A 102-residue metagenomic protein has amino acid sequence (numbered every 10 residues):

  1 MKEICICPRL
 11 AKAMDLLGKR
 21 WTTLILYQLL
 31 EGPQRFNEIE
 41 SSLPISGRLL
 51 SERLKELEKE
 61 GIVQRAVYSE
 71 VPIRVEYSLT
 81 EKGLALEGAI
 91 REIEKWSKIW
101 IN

Functional and structural regions predicted by a protein language model:
M1-I4, K12, K98-N102: HhH-family (HhH-GPD) DNA N-glycosylase catalytic core used in base-excision repair
I4-L49, V67-E76: N-terminal helix-turn-helix DNA-binding core of bacterial DNA-binding proteins
T23, E60, A89-I101: Alpha-helical linker/hinge and terminal dimerization helices associated with HTH transcriptional regulators
S41, E58-K59: Alpha-helical residues within the helix-turn-helix
L50, E56-L57: Basic amphipathic alpha-helical segments that dock to polyanions
S69-E92: Basic, amphipathic "hinge/linker" alpha-helix immediately C-terminal to the N-terminal HTH DNA-binding motif
